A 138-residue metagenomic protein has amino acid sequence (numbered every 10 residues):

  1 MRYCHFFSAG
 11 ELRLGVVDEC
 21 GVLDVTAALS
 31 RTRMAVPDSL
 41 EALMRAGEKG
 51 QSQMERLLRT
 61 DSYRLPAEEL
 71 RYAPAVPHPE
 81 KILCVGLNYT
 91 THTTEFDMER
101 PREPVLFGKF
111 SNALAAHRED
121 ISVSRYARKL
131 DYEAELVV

Functional and structural regions predicted by a protein language model:
M1-P104: N-terminal non-catalytic cap/leader segment that marks the start of a structured domain
L12, G21-V22, S111-A113, D120 (+1 more regions): Structural motif
S30, F107-G108, S122: Residue-level detector of alpha-helical recognition elements and their boundaries
Y63, P74, A113, A127-K129: Generic secretory/membrane-interface signal
L87-T90, F110, Y126: Beta-hairpin (beta-strand-turn-beta-strand) motif
R100-H117, Y132: Structural signature of FAD isoalloxazine-binding scaffolds in flavoprotein oxidoreductases
A116-V137: A structural-propensity feature for long, helix-poor, extended segments
